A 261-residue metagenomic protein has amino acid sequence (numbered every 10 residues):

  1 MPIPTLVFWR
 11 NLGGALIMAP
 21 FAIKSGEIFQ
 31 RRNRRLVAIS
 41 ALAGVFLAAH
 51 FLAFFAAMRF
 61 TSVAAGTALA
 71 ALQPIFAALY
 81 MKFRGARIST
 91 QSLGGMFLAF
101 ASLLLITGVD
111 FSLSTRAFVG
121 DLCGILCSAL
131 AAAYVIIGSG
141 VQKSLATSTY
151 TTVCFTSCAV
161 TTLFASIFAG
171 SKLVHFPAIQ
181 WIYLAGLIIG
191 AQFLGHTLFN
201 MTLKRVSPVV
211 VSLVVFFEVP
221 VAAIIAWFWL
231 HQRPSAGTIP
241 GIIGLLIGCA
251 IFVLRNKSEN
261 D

Functional and structural regions predicted by a protein language model:
M1-A49, P74-Y80, L98, L130-I137 (+3 more regions): Transmembrane alpha-helices of multi-pass small-molecule transport proteins
P2-G14, F55-Q73, A117-L130, A178-I189 (+1 more regions): Structural signature of hydrophobic alpha-helical transmembrane segments
F8-W9, G66-L72, I137-A159, Q192-F228: Helix-helix packing/entry segments at the starts of transmembrane helices
N11, Q180, F216-D261: C-terminal-most transmembrane helix of multi-pass membrane proteins
G13, F46, A53, L69 (+10 more regions): Hydrophobic residues within membrane-embedded alpha-helical segments of Major Facilitator Superfamily
A15-L42, G85-G94, F111-V119, Q142-S148 (+3 more regions): Membrane-interface interhelical linkers
I17, A22-S25, Q73-F97, P220-I239: C-terminal transmembrane-helix exit sites in multi-pass transporters
M18, A41, L47, I88-V109 (+3 more regions): Hydrophobic transmembrane alpha-helices of multi-pass small-molecule transport proteins
